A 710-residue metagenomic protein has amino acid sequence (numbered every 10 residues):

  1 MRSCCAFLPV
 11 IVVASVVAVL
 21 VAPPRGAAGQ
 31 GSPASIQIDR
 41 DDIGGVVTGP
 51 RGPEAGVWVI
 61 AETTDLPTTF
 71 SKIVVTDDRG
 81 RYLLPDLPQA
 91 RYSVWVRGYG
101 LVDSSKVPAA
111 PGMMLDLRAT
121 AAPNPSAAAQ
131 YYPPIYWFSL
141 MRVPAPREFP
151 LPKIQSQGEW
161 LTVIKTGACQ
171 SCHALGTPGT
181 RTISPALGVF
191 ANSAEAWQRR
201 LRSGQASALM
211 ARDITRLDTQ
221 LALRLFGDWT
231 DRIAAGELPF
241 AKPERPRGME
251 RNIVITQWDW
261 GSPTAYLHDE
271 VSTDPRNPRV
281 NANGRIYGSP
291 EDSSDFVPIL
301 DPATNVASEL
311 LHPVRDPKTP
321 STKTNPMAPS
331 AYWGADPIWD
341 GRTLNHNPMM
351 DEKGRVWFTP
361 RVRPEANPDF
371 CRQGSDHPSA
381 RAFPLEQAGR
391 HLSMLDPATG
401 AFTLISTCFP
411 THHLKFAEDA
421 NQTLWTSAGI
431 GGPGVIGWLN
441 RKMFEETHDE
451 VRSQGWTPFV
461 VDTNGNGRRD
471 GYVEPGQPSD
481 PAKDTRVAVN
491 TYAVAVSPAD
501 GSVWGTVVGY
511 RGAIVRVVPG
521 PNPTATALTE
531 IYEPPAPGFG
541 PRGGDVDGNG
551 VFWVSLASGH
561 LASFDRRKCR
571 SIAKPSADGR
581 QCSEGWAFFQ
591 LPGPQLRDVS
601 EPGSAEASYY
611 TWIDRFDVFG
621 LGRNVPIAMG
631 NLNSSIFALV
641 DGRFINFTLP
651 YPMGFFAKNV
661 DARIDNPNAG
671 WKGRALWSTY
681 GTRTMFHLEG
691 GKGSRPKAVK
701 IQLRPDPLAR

Functional and structural regions predicted by a protein language model:
Q37, T64-L83: Short, acidic Ser/Thr/Gly-rich low-complexity loop/linker segments typical of extracellular and cell-surface proteins
D41-I43, G49-D65, Q89, F138-F149: Short, ordered, surface-exposed loop/turn motifs in non-cytosolic proteins
T63-T69, R91, W95-G112: A short, solvent-exposed loop/turn motif at the edges and junctions of modular extracellular/periplasmic domains
T166-T177, F226: The canonical Cys-X-X-Cys-His
G179-A186, N281, G288-E291, F358-A388 (+5 more regions): Short, conserved, GDST-rich strand-edge loop motifs in beta-rich repeat architectures
G261-A282, A335-K353, H413-N421, P481-D500 (+4 more regions): Structural signature of eukaryotic scaffold interfaces centered on beta-propeller domains
L267-E270, L311-R315, D336-G341, P384-E386 (+8 more regions): Surface loop/turn motifs at the tips and blade-to-blade linkers of beta-strand repeat domains
L561-S563, Y651-R710: Blade-level signature of beta-propeller repeat domains, shared across WD40, Kelch, NHL, RCC1 and BNR/Asp-box propellers
